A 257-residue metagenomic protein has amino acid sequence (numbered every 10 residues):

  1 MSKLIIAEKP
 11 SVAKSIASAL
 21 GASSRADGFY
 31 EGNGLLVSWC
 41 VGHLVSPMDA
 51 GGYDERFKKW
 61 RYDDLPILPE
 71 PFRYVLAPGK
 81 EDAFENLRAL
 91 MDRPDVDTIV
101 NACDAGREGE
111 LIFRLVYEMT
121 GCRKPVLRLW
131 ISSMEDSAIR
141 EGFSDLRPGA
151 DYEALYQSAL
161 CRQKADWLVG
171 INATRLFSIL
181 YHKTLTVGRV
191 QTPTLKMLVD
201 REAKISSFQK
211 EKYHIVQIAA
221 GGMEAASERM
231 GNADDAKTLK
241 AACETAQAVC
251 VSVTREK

Functional and structural regions predicted by a protein language model:
M1-L160, W167, M230-G231, K237: Intrinsically disordered, low-complexity regulatory segments
M1-S2, V100-A105, Y181-T186, R255-K257: Conserved short loop/turn motifs at secondary-structure junctions
G34-V37, R162, Y213-I215, C250: A residue-level signal for beta-strand positions that form part of recognition/binding surfaces within mature
V45-P78, A89, L185-K257: Long, highly charged, low-complexity internal segments
F72, E85, R93-P94, M134-A220: C-terminal or mid-to-C-terminal helical accessory/interaction module adjacent to the motor/catalytic core
